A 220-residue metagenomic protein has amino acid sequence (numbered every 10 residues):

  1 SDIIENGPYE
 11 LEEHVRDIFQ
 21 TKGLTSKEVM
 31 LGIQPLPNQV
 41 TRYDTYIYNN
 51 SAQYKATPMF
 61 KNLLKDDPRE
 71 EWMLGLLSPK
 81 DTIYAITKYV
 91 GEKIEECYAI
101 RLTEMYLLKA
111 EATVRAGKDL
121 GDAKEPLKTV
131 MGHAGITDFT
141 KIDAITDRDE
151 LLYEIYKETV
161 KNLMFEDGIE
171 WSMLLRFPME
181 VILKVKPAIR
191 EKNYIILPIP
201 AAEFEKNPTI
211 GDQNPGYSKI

Functional and structural regions predicted by a protein language model:
S1-T45, N62-I220: Acidic/polar-rich alpha-helix caps and helix-coil junctions
R42-K55: Active-site-adjacent substrate-recognition loops and nearby beta-strands within hydrolase catalytic domains
A56-T57, P200: Residue-level signal for threonine
